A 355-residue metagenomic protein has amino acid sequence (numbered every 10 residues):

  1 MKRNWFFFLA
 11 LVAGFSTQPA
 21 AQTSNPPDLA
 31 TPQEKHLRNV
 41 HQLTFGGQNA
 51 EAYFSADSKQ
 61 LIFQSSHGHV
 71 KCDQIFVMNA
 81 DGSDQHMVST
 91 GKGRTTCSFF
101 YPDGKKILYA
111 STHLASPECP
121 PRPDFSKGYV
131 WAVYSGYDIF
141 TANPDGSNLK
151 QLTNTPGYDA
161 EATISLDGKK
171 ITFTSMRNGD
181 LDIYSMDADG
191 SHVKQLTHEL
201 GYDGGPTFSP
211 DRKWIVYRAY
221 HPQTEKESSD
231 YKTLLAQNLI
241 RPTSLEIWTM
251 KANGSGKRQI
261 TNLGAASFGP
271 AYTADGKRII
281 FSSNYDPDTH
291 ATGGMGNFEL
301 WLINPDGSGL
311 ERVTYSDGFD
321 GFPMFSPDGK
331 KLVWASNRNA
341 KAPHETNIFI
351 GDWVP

Functional and structural regions predicted by a protein language model:
Q22-R38, Y137: Blade/loop signatures of beta-propeller domains
D28, N39-K71: Beta-strand-rich domains and repeat architectures in extracellular enzymes and scaffolds, especially beta-propellers
N39-Q42, S83-H86, Y129, S147-K150 (+3 more regions): Predominantly a core beta-strand signature of beta-propeller blades across repeat-based propeller domains
F45-Q48, S65-I75, T90-R94, A110-D138 (+9 more regions): A flexible loop/linker signature enriched in serine peptidases of the S9 family
A56-D57, P102-D103, L166-D167, P210-D211 (+2 more regions): Residue-level detector of Asp-centered blade-edge/turn motifs that repeat once per structural unit in beta-propeller
L61-I62, I107, I171, I215 (+2 more regions): Hydrophobic beta-strand positions that form the internal "hydrophobic ladder" of WD40/Gbeta-like beta-propeller blades
N79-S83, N143-S147, D187-S191, K251-S255 (+2 more regions): Short loop/turn segments that connect beta-strands within beta-propeller blades
